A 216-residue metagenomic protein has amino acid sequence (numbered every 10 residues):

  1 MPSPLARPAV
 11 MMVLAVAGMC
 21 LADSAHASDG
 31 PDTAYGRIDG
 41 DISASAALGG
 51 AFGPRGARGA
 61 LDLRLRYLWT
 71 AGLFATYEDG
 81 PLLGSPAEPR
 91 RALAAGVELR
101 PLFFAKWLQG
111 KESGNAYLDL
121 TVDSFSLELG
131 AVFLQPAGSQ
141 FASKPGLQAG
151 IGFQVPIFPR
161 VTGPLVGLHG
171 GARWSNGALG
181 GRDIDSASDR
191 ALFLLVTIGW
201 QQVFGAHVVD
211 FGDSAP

Functional and structural regions predicted by a protein language model:
M1-A6: N-terminal secretory signal peptides that target proteins for export/translocation
A9-C20: Bacterial N-terminal signal peptides
D23-G84, A178-G180, A191-A206, P216: Short glycine/proline- and aromatic-enriched beta-strand/turn motifs that initiate or cap beta-hairpins
D29-I42, L65, F104-F125, P156-V166 (+1 more regions): Short loop/turn motifs that connect adjacent beta-strands in outer-membrane beta-barrel proteins
G36-A44, P54-L61, L65-W69, P89-A95 (+6 more regions): Residues that define the transmembrane beta-barrel architecture of outer-membrane proteins
A46-G50, L61-Y67, A75, A95-P101 (+4 more regions): Residues on the lipid-exposed face of transmembrane beta-strands in outer-membrane beta-barrel proteins
T70-F158: Gram-negative (and chloroplast) outer-membrane scaffold detector with strong preference for beta-barrel transmembrane
L83-R90, P156-P216: Predominantly the C-terminal beta-signal and adjacent terminal strand-loop region of outer-membrane beta-barrel
